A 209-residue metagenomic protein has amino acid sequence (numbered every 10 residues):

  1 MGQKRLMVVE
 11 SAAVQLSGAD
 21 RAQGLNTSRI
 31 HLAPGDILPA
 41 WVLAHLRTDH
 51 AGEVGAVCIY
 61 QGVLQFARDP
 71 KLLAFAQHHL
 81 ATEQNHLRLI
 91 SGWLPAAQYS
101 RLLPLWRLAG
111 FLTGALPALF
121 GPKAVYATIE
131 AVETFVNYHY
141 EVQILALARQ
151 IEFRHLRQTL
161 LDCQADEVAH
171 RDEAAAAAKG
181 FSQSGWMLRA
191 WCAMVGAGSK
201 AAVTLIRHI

Functional and structural regions predicted by a protein language model:
G2-I209: Non-heme di-metal
